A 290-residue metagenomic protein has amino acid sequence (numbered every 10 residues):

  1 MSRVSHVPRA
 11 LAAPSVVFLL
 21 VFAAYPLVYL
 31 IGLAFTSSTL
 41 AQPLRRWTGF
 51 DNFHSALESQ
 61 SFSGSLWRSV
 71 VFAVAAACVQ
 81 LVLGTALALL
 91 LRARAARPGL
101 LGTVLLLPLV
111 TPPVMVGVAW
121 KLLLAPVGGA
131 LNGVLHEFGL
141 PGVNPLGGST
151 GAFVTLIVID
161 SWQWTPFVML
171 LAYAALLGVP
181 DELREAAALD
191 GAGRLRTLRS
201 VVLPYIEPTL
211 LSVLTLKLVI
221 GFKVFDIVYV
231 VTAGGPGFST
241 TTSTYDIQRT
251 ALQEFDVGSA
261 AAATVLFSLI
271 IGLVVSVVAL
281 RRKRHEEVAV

Functional and structural regions predicted by a protein language model:
M1-S5: Short, Lys/Arg-rich, polar N-terminal cytosolic tail immediately upstream of the first transmembrane signal-anchor
V7-V290: A structural signal for multi-pass alpha-helical bundles of membrane permease subunits that mediate small-molecule
